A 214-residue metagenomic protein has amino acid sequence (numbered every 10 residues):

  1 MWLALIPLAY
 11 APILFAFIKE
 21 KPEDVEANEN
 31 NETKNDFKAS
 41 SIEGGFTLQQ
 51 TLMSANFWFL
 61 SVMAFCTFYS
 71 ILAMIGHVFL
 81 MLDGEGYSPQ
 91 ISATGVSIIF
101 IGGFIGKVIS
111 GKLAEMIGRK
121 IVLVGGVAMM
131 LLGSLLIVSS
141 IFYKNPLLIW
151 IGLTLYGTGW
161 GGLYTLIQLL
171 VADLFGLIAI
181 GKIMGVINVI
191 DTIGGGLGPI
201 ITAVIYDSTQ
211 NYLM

Functional and structural regions predicted by a protein language model:
W2-A16, M214: Symmetry-related core transmembrane helices of the 12-TM Major Facilitator Superfamily/SLC fold
E20-G45: Flexible cytoplasmic inter-helical loops of multi-pass small-molecule transporters
Q49-K112, G198, T202: Extracytoplasmic gate region of multi-pass secondary transporters
M116-V127: Cytoplasmic membrane-interface "Motif A"-like loop-to-helix N-cap segments of 12-TM Major Facilitator Superfamily
A128-F142: C-terminal ends and interior cores of transmembrane alpha-helices in multi-pass membrane transporters/permeases
K144-L155: Paired small-residue
G162-F175: Intracellular juxtamembrane helix-capping segments at the cytosolic ends of symmetry-related transmembrane helices
L174-T209: A late C-terminal transmembrane helix in Major Facilitator Superfamily
